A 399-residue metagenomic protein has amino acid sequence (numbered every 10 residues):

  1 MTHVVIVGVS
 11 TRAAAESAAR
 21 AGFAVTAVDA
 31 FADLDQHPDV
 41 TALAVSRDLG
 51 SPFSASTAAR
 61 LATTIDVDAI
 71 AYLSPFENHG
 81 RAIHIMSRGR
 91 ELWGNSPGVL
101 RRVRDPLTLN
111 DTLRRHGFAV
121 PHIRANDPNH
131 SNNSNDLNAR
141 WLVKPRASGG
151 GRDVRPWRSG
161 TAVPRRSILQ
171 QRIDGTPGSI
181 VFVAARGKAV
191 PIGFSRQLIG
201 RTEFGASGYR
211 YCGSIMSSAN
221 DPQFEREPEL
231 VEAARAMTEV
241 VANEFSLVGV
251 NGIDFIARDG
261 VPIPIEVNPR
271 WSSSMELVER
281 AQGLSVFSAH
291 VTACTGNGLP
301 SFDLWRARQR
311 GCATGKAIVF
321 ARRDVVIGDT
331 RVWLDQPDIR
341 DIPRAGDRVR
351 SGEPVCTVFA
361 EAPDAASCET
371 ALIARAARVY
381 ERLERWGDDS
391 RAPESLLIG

Functional and structural regions predicted by a protein language model:
M1-T108, R115, N129-N133, E361-R391: ATP-binding N-terminal substructure of ATP-dependent carboxylate-amine bond-forming enzymes
V25-V28, V120-P121, S167: Hydrophobic anchor at the start of a short beta-strand that flanks the dinucleotide cofactor-binding loop
F31, P75-N78, K188-A189, S195-G200 (+1 more regions): Short glycine-enriched loops at secondary-structure junctions
L113, N138-R155, R166-V181, I192-R196 (+3 more regions): ATP-grasp fold ATP-binding core
Q171, S214-S218, C356-A362: Short, well-ordered beta-strand elements within core beta-sheets of diverse protein domains
D174, G178-V240, E244-S246, N268-C294 (+2 more regions): ATP-dependent carboxylate/phosphate-activation module, predominantly the ATP-grasp catalytic core and closely related
G260-I263: Conserved protein kinase catalytic/activation segment
A289-G399: Peripheral (often C-terminal) accessory segments that flank ATP-dependent C-N-forming ligase machineries
